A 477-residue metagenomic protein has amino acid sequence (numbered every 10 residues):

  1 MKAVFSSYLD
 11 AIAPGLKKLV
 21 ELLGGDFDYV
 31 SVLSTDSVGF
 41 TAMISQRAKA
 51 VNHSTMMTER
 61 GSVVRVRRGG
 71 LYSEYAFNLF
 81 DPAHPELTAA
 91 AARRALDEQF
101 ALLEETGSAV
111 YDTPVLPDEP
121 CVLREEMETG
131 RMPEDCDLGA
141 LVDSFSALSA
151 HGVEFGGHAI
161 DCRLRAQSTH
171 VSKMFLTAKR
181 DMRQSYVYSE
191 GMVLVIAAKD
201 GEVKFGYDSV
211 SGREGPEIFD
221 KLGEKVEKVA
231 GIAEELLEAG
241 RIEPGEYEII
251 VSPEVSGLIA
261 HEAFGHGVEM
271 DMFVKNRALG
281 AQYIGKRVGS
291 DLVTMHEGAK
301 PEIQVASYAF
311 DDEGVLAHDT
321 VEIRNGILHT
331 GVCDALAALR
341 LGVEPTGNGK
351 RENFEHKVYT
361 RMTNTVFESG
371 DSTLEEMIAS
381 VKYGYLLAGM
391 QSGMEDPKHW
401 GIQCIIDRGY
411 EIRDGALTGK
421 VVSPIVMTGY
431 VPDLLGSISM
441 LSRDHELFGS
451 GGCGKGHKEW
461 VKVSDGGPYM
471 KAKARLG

Functional and structural regions predicted by a protein language model:
M1-G477: N-terminal small-residue-enriched
